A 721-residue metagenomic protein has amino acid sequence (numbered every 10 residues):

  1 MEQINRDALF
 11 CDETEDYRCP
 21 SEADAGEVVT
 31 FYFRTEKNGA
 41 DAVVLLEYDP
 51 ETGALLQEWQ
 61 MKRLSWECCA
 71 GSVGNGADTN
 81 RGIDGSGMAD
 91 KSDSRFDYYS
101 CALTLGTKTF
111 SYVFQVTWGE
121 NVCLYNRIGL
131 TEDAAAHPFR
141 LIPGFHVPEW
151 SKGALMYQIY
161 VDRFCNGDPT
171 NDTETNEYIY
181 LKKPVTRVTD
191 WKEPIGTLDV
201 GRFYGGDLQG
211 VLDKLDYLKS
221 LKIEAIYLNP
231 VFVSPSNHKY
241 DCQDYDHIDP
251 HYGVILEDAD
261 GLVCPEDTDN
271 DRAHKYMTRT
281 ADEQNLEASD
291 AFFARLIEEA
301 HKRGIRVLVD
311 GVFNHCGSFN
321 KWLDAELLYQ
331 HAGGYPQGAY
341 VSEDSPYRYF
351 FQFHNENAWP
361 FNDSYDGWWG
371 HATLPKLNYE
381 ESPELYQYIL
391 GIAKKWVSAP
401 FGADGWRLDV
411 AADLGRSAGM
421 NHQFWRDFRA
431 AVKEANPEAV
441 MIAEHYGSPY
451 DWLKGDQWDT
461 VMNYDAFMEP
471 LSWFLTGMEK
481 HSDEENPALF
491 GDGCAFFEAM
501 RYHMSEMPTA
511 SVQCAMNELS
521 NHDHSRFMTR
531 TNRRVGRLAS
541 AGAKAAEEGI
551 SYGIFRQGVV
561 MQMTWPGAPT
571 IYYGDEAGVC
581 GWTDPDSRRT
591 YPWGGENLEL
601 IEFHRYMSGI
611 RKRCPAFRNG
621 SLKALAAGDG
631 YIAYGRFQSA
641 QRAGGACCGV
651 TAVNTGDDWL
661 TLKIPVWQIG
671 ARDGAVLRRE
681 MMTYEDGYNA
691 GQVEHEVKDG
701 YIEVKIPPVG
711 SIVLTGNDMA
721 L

Functional and structural regions predicted by a protein language model:
M1-Q158: Glycan-association/targeting regions that enable binding to alpha-glucans and other polysaccharides
P20, T30-Y32, L625-G670: Carbohydrate-binding surface patches
F33, I159, L218, L228 (+11 more regions): Conserved, mostly hydrophobic/aromatic
E149, F319-D324, A393, W425 (+6 more regions): Conserved alpha/beta catalytic core and glycan-binding cleft of carbohydrate-active enzymes
V161-E224, V231-P400, F428, E434 (+1 more regions): Substrate-binding/active-site clefts of carbohydrate-active enzymes
V161-R163, N171, I226-H238, G311-N320 (+4 more regions): Short, solvent-exposed turn/loop segments enriched in Gly/Ser/Thr/Pro and often Arg
P592-L625: Aromatic- and carboxylate-lined catalytic core of secreted/periplasmic carbohydrate-active enzymes
V693-L721: C-terminal beta-strand-rich structural cap/linker in extracellular carbohydrate-active enzymes
